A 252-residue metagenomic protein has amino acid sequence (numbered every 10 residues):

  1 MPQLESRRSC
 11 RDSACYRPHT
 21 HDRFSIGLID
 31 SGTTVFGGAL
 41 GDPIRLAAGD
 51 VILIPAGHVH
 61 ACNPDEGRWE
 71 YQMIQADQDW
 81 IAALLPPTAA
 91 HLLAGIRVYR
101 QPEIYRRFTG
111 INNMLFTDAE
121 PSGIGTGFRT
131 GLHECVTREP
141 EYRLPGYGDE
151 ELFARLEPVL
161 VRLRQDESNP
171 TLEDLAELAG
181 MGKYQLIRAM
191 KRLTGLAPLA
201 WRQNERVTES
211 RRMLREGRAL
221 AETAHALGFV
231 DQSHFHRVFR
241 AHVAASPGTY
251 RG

Functional and structural regions predicted by a protein language model:
M1-L92: N-terminal regulatory/effector-sensing and dimerization cores that precede helix-turn-helix DNA-binding domains
H19-H21, H60, Q185, L199 (+1 more regions): Histidine-centered active-site/metal-ligand motif
I26, I74, I124-G125, D231: Generic structural signal for conserved hydrophobic packing positions in ordered secondary structure
G49, Q185-L186, M190, H234-F235 (+1 more regions): Short hydrophobic/aromatic patch on the recognition helix
H91-Y105, N113-G182, R192-N204: Short, Lys/Arg-enriched, Trp-marked, Pro/Gly-tolerant hinge/linker segments that flank
L160-Q165, N169-E173, R192-H236, G252: Terminal helix-turn-helix DNA-binding modules in bacterial transcription factors
E177, R188, R192, H225-A226 (+1 more regions): Alpha-helical residues within the helix-turn-helix
M181, F229-V230, A245: The short coil/loop that forms the "turn" connecting the two helices of the helix-turn-helix
